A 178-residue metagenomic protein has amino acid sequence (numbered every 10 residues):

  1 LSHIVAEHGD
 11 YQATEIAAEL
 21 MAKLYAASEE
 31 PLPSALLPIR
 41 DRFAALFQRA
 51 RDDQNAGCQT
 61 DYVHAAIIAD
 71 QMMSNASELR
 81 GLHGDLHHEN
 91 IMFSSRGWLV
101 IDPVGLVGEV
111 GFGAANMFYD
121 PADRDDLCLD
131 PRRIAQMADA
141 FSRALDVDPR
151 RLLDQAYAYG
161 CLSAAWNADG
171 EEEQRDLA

Functional and structural regions predicted by a protein language model:
L1-L32: ATP-binding pocket architecture of kinase catalytic cores
Q12-I16, D61-H64, R133: Soluble or luminal CAZymes and related metallo-dependent hydrolases
A26-G84, S94, R143: An alpha-helical support segment within catalytic cores of ATP-dependent transferases
D53-A56, S163-A178: ATP/Mg2+ or Mg2+-diphosphate-binding catalytic cores that bind nucleotide phosphates or diphosphates via glycine-rich
G84-L86, Y157: Short, well-ordered beta-to-alpha junction loops that form the rim of enzyme active sites and present histidine/acidic
E89-I91: Hydrophobic residue at the +6 position relative to the catalytic HRD Asp in the kinase catalytic loop
F93-D139, R143-R151: Active-site Asp-x-Gly
Q155-C161: Small/polar glycine-rich anion-binding or flexible loop at a beta-alpha turn
